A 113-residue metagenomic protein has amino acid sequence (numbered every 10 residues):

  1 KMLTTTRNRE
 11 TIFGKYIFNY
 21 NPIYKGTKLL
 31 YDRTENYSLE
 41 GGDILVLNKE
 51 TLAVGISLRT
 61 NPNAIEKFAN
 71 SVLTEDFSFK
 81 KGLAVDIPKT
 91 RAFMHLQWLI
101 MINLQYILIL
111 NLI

Functional and structural regions predicted by a protein language model:
K1-I113: The feature marks the mature, well-folded catalytic cores of soluble enzymes
